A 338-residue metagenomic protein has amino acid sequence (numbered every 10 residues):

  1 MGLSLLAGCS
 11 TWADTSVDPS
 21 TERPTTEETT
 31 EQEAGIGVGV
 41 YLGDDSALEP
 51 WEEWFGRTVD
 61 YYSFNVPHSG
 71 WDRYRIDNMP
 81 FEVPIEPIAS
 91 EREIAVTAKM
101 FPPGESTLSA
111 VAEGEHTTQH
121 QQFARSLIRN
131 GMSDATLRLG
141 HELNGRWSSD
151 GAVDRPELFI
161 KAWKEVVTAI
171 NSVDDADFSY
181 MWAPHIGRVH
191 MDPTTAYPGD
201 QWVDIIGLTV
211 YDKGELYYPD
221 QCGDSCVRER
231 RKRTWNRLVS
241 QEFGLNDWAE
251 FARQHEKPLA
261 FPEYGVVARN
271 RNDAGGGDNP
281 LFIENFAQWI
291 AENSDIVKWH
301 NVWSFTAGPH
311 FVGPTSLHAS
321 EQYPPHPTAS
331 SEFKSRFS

Functional and structural regions predicted by a protein language model:
S4-E28: C-terminal region of N-terminal signal peptides and the immediate post-cleavage residues of exported proteins
E27-T118, R231-T234, V266-R269, N301-F305 (+1 more regions): N-terminal substrate-binding region of glycoside hydrolase catalytic domains
Q32-D44, D134-A135, K257-S338: Substrate-binding cleft of secreted/luminal carbohydrate-active enzymes
V40, W163, V167-D192, E256-N270 (+1 more regions): Aromatic-lined carbohydrate-recognition surfaces of secreted/lumenal glycan-active proteins
E49-V59, N78-V96, Q122-M132, A196-Q201 (+2 more regions): Acidic (Asp/Glu)-rich catalytic clusters
R73-W182, E321-T328, E332-S338: Substrate-binding cleft of extracellular glycoside hydrolase catalytic domains
Y74-T97, Y211-N270: Glycoside hydrolase catalytic-domain groove-lining segments
P184-T195, K213-R237, V267-W303: Non-catalytic scaffold segments within catalytic domains of secreted glycoside hydrolases
